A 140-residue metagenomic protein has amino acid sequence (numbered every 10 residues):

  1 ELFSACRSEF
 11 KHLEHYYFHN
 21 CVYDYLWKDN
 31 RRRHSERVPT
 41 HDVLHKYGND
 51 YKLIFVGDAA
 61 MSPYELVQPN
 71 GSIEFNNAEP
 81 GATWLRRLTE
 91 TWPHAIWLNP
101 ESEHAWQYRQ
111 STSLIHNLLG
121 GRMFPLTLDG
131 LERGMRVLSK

Functional and structural regions predicted by a protein language model:
E1-K140: Acidic, low-complexity intrinsically disordered regions
